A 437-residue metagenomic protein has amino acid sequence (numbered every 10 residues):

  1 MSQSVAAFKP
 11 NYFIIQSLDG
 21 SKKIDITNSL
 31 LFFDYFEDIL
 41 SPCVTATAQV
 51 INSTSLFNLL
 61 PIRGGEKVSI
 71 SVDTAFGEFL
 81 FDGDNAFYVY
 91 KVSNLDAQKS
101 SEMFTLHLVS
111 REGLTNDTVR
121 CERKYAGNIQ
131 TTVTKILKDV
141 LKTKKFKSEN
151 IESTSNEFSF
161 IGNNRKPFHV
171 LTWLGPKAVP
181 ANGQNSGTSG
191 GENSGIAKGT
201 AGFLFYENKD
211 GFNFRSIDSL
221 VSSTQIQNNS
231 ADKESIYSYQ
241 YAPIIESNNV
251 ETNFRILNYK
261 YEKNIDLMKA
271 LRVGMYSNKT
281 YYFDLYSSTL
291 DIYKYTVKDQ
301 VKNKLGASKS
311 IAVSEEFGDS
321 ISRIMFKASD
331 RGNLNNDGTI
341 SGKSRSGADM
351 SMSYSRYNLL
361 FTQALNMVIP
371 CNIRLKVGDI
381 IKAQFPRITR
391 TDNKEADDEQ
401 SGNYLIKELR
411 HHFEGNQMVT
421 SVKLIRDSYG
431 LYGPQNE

Functional and structural regions predicted by a protein language model:
M1-D117: Assembly/oligomerization scaffold segments
K9-N11, V44-A46, E66, G83-N85 (+7 more regions): Envelope-exposed proteins and targeting segments
F33-P61, Y237-E437: An acidic/polar, Gly/Ser/Thr-rich interaction patch typically located in mid-to-C-terminal regions of proteins
N58, V140, G175-N182, F385: Sec/Tat-exported extracytoplasmic proteins
M103-L106, S110-E112, E149-K269: Short beta-strand-centered interaction patches in the first periplasmic/extracellular domains of large envelope
L114-R120, V133-G162: N-terminal export/assembly leaders
T115-K124, I136, L174, G378 (+1 more regions): Subunit-assembly interface segments of extracellular/virion macromolecular structures
I129-V133, K166-L171, F317: Stable alpha-helical elements in mature extracytoplasmic
